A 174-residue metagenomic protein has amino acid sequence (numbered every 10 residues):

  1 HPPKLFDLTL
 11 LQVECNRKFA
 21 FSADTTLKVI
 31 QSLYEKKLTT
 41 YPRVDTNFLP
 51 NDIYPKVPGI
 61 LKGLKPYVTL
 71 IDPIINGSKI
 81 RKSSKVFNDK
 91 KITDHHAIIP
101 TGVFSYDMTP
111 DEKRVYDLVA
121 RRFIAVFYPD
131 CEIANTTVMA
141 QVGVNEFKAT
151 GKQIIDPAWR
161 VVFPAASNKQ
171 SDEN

Functional and structural regions predicted by a protein language model:
H1-N174: Core catalytic DNA strand-manipulation module of type IA topoisomerases
